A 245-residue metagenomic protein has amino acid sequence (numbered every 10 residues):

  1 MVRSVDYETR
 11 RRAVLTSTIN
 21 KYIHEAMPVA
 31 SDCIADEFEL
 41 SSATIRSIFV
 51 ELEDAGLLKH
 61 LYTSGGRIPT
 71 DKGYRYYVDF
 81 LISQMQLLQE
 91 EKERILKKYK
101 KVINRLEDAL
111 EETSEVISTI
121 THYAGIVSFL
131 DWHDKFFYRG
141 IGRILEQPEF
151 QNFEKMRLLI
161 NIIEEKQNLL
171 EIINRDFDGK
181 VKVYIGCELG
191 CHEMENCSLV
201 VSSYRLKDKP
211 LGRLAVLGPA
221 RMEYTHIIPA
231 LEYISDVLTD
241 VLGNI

Functional and structural regions predicted by a protein language model:
M1-T16: Short alpha-helical segments that sit at the start of domains
V2-R3, L58-T63, R221: A short glycine/serine-rich beta->alpha loop
V2-V5, F38, E232, N244: Alpha-helical promoter-recognition and RNA polymerase-docking modules of transcription initiation factors, dominated by
D6-Y7, L40, P69, L87: Alpha-helical hairpin
T9, V29, L40-A43, D108 (+2 more regions): Conserved active-site and cofactor/substrate-binding residues in soluble primary-metabolism enzymes
T16-H24, P28-F80: N-terminal helix-turn-helix
R75, I82-Q84, L88-I245: Intrinsically disordered, acidic Ser/Thr/Pro-rich low-complexity regulatory segments
